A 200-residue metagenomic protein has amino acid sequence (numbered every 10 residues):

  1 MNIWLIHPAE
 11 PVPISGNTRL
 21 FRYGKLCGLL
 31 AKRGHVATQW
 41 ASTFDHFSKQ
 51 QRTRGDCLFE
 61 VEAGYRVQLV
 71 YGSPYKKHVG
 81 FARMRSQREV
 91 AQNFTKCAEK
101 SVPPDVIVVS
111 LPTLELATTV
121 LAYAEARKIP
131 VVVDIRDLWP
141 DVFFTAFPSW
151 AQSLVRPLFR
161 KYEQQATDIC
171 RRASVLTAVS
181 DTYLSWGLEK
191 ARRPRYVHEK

Functional and structural regions predicted by a protein language model:
M1-E62, V175-T177: N-terminal subdomain of nucleotide-sugar transferases
P8, P13, G72-A82, R127-Q164: Acceptor-binding helix/loop patch of EC 2.4 sugar-transfer enzymes, predominantly nucleotide-sugar-dependent
T38-S101: A conserved catalytic-core segment of Leloir-type glycosyltransferases
S42, S110, R136, L176-S180: Replace "coordinates the UDP/GDP/TDP-sugar" with "coordinates nucleotide-activated sugar donors
D45, L116, T182-L184: Alpha-helix capping/helix-boundary segments
R66, K96-L116, A126-D134: Short N-terminal targeting/anchoring amphipathic segment
Q92-K96, T118, A122-A126, W139 (+1 more regions): Membrane-proximal helix-turn-helix segments that form the acceptor-binding/catalytic region of lipid-linked
R160-H198: A short, active-site helix/loop in glycosyltransferases that binds the activated sugar's phosphate group
